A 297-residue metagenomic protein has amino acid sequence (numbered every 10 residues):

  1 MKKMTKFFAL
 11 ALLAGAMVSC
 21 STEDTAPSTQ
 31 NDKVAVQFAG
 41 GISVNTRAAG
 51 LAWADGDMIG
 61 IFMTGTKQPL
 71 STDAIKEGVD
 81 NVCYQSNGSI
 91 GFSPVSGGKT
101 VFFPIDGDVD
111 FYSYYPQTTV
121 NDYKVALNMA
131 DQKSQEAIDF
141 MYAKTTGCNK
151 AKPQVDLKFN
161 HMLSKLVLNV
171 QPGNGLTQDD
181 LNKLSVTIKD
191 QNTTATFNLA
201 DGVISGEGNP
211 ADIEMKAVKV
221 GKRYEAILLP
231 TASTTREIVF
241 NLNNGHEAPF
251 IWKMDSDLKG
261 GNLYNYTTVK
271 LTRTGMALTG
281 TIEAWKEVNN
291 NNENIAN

Functional and structural regions predicted by a protein language model:
K2-N297: Sec-type signal peptide cleavage vicinity
